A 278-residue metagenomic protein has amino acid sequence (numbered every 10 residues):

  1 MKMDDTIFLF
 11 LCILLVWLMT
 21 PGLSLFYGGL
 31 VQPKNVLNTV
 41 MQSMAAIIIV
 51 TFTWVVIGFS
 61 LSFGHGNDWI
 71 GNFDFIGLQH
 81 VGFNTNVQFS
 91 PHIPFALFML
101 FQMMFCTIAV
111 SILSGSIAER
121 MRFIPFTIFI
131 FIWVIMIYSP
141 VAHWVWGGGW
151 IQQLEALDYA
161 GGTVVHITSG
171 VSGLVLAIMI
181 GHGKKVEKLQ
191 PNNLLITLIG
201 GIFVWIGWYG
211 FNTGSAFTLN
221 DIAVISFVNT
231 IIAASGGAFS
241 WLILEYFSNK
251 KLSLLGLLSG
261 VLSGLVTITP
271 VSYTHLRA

Functional and structural regions predicted by a protein language model:
M1-K185, P191, L195-I231, L244: Metal/cofactor- and membrane transport-associated sequence elements
G22, A109, I231-F239, L257-L265: Hydrophobic alpha-helical segments embedded in the membrane of multi-pass proteins
A46, S272-Y273: Short, glycine-/Ser/Thr-/acidic-enriched flexible segments
I117, S263-V271: Generic transmembrane alpha-helix signature in multi-pass membrane proteins, especially transporters/channels
Y246-L255: Short, amphipathic, aromatic/basic-enriched membrane-interface segments that mark the entry/exit of transmembrane
T274-A278: Conserved small/polar residues in nucleotide/adenosyl-binding loops
